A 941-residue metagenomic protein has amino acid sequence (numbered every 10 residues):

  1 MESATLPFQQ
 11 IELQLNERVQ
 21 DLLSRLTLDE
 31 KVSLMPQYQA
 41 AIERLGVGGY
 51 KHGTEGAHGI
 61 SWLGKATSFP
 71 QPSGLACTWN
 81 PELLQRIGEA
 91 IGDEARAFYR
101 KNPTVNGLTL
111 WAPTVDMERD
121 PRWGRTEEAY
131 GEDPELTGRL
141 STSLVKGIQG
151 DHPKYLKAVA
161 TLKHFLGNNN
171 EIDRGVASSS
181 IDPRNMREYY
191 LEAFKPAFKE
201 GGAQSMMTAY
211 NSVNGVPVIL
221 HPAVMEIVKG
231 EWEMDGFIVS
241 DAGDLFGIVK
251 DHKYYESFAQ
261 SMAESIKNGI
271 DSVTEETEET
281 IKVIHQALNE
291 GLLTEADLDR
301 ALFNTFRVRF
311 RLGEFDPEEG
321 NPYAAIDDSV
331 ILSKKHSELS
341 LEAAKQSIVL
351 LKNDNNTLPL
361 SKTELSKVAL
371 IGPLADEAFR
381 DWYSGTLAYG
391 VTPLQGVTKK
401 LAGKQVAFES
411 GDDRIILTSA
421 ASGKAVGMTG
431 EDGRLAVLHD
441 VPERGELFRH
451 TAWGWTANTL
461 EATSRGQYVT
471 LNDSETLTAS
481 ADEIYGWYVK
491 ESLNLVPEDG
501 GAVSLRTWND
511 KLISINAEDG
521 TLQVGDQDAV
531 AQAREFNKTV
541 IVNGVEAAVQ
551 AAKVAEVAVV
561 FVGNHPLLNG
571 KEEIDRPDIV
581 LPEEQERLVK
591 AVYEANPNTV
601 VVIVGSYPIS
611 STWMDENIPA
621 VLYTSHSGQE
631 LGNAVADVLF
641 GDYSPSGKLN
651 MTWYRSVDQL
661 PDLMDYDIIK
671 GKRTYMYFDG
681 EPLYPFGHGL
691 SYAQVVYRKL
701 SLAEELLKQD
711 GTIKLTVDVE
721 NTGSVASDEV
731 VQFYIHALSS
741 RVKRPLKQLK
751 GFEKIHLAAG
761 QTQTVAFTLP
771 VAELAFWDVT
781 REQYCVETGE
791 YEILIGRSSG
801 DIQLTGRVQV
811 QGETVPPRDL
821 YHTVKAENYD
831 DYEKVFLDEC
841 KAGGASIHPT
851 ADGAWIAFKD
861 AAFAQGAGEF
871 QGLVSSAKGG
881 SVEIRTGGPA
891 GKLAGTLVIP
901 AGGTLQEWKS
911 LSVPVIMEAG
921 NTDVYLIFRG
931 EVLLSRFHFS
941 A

Functional and structural regions predicted by a protein language model:
M1-F776, E790-L794, S799, G888-A890 (+1 more regions): Glycoside hydrolase catalytic-domain context in secreted enzymes
A766-Y784, V913-I916: Short, hydrophobic beta-strand segments
T788-E792, S799-Q803, Q809-A941: Extracytoplasmic
